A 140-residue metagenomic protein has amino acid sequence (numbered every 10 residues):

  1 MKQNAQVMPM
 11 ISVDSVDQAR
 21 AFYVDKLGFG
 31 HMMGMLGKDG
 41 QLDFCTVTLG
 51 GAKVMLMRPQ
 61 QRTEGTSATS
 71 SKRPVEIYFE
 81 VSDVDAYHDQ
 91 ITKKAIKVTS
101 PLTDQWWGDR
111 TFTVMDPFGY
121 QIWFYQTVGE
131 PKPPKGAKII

Functional and structural regions predicted by a protein language model:
M1-M10, A21, G30-E80, H88-M115 (+1 more regions): Vicinal oxygen chelate
D17-Q18, A86: Alpha-helical macromolecular-interaction surfaces
